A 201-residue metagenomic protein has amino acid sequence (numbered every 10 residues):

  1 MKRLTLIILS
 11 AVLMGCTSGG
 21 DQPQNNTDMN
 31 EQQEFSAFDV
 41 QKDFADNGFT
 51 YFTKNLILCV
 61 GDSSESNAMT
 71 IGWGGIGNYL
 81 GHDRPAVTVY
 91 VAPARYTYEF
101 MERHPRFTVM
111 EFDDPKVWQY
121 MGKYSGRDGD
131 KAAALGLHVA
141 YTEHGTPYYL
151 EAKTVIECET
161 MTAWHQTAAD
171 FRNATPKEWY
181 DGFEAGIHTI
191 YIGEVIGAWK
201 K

Functional and structural regions predicted by a protein language model:
K2-I8: Sec-dependent signal peptide recognition, specifically the positively charged N-region followed immediately by
M14-G15: C-terminal motif of bacterial Sec signal peptides marking the signal peptidase cleavage site
S18-Q22: Sec-dependent signal peptide cleavage junction
Q24-K201: Active-site-proximal mixed secondary-structure blocks
